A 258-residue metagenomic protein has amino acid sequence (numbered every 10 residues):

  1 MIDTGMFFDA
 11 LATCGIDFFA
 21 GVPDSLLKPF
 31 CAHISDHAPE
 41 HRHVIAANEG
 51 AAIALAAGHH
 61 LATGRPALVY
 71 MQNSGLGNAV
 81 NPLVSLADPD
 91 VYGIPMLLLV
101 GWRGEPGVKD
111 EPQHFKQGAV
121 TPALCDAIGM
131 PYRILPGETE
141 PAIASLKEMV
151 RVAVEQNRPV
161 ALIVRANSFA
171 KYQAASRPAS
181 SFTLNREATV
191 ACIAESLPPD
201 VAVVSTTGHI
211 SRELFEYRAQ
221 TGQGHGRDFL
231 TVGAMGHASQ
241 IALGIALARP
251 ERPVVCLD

Functional and structural regions predicted by a protein language model:
M1-D126, M130-P253: Thiamine diphosphate
L257-D258: Glycine- and Gly-Pro-enriched alpha-helical subdomains that act as flexible, kink-prone "lid/hinge" or packing modules
